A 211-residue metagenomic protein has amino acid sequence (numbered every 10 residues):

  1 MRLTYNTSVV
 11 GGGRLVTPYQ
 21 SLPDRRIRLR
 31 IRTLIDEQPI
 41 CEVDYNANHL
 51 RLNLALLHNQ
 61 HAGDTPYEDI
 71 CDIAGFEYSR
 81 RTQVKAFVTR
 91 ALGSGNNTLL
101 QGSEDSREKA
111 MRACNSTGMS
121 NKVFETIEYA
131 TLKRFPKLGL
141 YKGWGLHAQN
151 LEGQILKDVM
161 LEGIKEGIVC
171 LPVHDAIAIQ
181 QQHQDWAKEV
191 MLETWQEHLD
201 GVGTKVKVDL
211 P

Functional and structural regions predicted by a protein language model:
M1-G11, A176: Conserved "right-hand" nucleotidyltransferase catalytic core of DNA-directed polymerases
R14-G143: Helical catalytic core of nucleic-acid polymerases
L34-Q38, E166, V173-H174: Short, well-ordered loop/turn elements at secondary-structure boundaries
D44-Y45, V88, V169-Q181: Catalytic palm active-site di-aspartate
H49-A55, Q181-D185, V190: A short acidic (Asp/Glu
V84, E152, A187: Hydrophobic (often cysteine-bearing) scaffold residues that line and stabilize catalytic clefts of nucleotide/cofactor
L146-K165: Short amphipathic alpha-helix segments
Q184-P211: Polymerase palm active-site segment centered on the conserved acidic dipeptide of motif C
